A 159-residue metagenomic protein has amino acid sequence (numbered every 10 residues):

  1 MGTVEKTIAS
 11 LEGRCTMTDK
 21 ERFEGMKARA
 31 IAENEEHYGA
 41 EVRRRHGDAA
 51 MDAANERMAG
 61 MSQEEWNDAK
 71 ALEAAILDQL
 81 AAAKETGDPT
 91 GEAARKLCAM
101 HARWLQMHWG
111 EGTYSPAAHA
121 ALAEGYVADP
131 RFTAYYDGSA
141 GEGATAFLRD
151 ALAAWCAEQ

Functional and structural regions predicted by a protein language model:
G2-Q159: Amphipathic alpha-helical "stalk" segments
